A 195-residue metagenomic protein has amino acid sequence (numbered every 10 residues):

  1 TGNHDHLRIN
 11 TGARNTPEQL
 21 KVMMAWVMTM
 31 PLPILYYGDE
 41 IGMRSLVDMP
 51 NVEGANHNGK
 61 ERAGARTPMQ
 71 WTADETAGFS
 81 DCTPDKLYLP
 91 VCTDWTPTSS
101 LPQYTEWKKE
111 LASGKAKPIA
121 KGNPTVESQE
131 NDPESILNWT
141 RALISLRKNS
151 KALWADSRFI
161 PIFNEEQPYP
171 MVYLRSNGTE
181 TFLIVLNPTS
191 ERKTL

Functional and structural regions predicted by a protein language model:
G2, R8, G12-F182, P188-K193: Loop/helix patches that line or flank the sugar-binding groove of alpha-linked glycan CAZymes
